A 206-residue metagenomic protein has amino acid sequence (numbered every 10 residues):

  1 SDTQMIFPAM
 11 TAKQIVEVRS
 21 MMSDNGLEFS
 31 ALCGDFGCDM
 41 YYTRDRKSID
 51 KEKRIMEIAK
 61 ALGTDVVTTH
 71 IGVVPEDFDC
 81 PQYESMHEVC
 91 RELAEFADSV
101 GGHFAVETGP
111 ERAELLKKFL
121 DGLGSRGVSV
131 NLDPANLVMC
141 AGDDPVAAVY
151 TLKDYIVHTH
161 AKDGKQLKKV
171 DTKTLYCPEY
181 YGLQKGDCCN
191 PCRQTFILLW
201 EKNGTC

Functional and structural regions predicted by a protein language model:
S1, D35, H70, K162: Conserved residues at the C-terminal ends of beta-strands
S1-S23, I71-F78: Glycine-rich, proline-tolerant flexible connector loops at the mouths of alpha/beta enzymes
Q4-M5, A9, G37-R46, C189-T195: The substrate-binding groove and active-site-proximal loops of carbohydrate-active enzymes, especially glycoside
T11-Q14, E52, P145: Amphipathic coiled-coil/heptad-repeat helices and related helical stalk/stem segments that mediate oligomerization
M21-N25, C38-V130, M139: Active-site acidic/histidine proton-transfer and metal-coordination neighborhood in alpha/beta enzyme cores
S23, S48, G63, R91 (+2 more regions): Histidine-acidic metal/acid-base catalytic patches
A31-C33, T68, A105, N131 (+1 more regions): Conserved beta-strand positions in the central sheet of alpha/beta enzyme cores
